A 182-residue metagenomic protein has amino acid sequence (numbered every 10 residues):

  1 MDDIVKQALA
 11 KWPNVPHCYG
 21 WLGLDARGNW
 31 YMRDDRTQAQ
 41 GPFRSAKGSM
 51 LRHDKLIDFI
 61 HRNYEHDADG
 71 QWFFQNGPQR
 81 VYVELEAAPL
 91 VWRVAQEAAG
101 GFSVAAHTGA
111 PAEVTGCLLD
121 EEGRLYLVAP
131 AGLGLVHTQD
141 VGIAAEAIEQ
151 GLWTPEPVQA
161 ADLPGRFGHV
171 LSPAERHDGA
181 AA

Functional and structural regions predicted by a protein language model:
M1-H53: Long alpha-helical, hydrophobic tracts
K6, I57-H61, P164, G168: Generic detector of well-ordered alpha-helical segments enriched in charged/polar residues, highlighting helical
Q7-K11, P16-C18, F59-I60, S103-A105 (+1 more regions): Intrinsically disordered, low-complexity segments enriched in polar/charged residues with Gly/Pro, especially when
G20, G70-W72, T115-G116, L125: Residue-level detector of beta-strand structural context in well-folded domains
G23, N63-E65, L90-A95, T115-L119: Short, exposed beta-strand/loop patches in secreted or surface proteins that constitute
N29-R33, Q40-P89: Short, well-structured hydrophobic secondary-structure segments
E86-P89, R93-P111: Short, conserved turn/kink motifs that form compact alpha/beta structural patches or helix kinks used as
S103-A182: Glycine-rich, aromatic-bearing surface loops/beta-hairpins
